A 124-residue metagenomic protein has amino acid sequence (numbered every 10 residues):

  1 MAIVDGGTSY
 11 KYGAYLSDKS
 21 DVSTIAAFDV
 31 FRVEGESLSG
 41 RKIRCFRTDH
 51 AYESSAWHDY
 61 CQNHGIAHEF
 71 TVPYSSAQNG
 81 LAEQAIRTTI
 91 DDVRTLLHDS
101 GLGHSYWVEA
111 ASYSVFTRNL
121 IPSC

Functional and structural regions predicted by a protein language model:
M1-C124: Anionic group-binding determinants
